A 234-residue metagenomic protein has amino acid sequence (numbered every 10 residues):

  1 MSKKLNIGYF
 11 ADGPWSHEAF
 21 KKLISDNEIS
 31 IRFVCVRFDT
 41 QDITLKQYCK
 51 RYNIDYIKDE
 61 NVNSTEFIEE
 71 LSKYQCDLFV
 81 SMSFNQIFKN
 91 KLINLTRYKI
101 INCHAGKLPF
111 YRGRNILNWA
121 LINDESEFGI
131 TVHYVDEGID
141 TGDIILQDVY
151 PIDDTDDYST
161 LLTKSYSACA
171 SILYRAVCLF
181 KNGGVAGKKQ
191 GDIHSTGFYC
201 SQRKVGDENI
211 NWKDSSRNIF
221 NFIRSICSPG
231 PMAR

Functional and structural regions predicted by a protein language model:
M1-T40: N-terminal Rossmann-like dinucleotide-binding module
L5-N6, L78-Y199: Donor/substrate-binding cores of folate-linked one-carbon enzymes
N6-G8, R32-D39, D55-Y74, F79 (+1 more regions): Internal alpha/beta domain cores that form substrate/cofactor-binding pockets in large enzymes and binding proteins
S25, K50, S72-K73, N94 (+2 more regions): Solvent-exposed polar/charged
D39-N53: N-terminal beta-loop-helix "entrance" segment that forms/cooperates in small-molecule cofactor or anionic ligand
I193-R234: Internal anion-binding site segments
